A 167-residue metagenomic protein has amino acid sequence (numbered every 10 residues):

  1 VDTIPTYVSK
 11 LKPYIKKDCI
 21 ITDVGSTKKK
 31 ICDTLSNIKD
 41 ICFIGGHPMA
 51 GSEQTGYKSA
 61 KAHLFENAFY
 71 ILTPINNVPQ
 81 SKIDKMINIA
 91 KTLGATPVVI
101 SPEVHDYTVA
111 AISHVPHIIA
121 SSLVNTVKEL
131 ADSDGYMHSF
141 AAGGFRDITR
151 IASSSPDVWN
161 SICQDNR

Functional and structural regions predicted by a protein language model:
V1-D2: Short, structured active-site "lid" loops
Y7-K58: Rossmann-like NAD(P)(H) cofactor-binding subdomain of soluble oxidoreductases
K28, A50, N77, V104 (+1 more regions): Residue-level detector of flexible, active-site-proximal loop/helix-junction positions within diverse enzyme catalytic
K58-L64, N160-S161: Short, flexible, solvent-exposed loop/turn segments with mixed acidic/basic and small polar residues
L64-R150: Internal alpha-helical scaffold of NAD(P)-dependent oxidoreductase catalytic cores
R146-R167: NAD(P)-dependent Rossmann-like dehydrogenase/reductase catalytic/cofactor-binding core
